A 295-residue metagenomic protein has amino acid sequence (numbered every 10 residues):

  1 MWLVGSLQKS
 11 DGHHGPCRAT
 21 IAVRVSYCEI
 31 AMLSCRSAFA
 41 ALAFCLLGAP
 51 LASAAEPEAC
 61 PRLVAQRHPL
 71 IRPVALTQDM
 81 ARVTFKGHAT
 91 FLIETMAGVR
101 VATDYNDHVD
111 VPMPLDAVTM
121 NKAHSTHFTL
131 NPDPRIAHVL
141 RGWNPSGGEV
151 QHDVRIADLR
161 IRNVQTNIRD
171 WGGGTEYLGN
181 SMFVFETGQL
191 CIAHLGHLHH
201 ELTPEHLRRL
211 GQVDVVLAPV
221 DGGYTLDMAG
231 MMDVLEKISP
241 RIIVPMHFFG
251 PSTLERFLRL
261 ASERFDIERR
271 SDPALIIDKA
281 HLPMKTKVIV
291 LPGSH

Functional and structural regions predicted by a protein language model:
G5, G12-G15, A19, G48: Residue-identity detector for glycine
Q8-K9, E29: Charged/polar low-complexity intrinsically disordered segments
G15, S26-F39: Bacterial N-terminal signal peptides that target proteins for export
A40-A49: Bacterial N-terminal signal peptides
L51-R169, L190-L195, D214-A218, H247 (+3 more regions): Metallo-beta-lactamase
N167-I238, F249, T253-R256: Active-site-proximal loop/helix segments of hydrolase catalytic cores
